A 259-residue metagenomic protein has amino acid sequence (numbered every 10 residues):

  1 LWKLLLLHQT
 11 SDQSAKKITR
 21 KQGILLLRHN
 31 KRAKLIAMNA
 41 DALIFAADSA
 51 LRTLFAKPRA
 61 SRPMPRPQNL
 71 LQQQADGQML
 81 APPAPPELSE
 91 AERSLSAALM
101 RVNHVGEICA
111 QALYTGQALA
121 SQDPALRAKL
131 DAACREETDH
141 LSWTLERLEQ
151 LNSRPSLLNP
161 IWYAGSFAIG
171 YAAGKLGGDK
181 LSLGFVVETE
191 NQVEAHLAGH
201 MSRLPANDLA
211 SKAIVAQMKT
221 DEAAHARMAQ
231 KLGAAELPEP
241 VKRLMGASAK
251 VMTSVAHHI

Functional and structural regions predicted by a protein language model:
K3, T10, S14-K21: Polybasic, lysine-rich low-complexity intrinsically disordered segments
L4-L6, L26: Hydrophobic-composition signal
H8, D12, H29-N30: Intrinsic-disorder-associated, low-complexity terminal segments enriched in Asp/Asn/His/Tyr and depleted of Lys/Arg
K21-A37: Short, Lys/Arg-enriched N-terminal segments with co-localized hydrophobic residues within the first ~10-30 amino acids
L35-I259: Non-heme di-metal
